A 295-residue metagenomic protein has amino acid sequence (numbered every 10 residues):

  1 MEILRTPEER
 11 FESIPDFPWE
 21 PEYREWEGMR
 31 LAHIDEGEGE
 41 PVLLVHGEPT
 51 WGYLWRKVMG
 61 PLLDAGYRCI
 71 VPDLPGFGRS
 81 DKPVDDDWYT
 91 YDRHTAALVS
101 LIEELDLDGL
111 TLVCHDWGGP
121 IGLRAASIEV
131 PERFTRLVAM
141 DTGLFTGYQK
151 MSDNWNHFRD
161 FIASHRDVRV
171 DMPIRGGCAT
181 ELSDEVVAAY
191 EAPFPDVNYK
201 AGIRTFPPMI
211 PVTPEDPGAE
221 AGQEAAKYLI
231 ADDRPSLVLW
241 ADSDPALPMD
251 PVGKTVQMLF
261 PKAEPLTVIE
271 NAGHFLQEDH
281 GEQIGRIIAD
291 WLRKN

Functional and structural regions predicted by a protein language model:
M1-E20, L31, F77-V113, W117-V268 (+2 more regions): Flexible "cap/lid" subdomain of the alpha/beta-hydrolase fold that forms the substrate-access gate
I34-R79, V256: Conserved HGGG/HGGXW glycine-rich cap/lid loop of the alpha/beta-hydrolase fold
H46, H115, H274: Histidine-centered active-site/metal-ligand motif
W51-G52, P120, A272-G273: A short, glycine- and basic residue-enriched loop/turn that sits immediately adjacent to a domain's principal
K57, W88, R286: DNA-binding alpha-helical recognition surfaces that contact promoter or target DNA
A272-G281, G285: Catalytic histidine-centered segment of alpha/beta-hydrolase-like enzymes
